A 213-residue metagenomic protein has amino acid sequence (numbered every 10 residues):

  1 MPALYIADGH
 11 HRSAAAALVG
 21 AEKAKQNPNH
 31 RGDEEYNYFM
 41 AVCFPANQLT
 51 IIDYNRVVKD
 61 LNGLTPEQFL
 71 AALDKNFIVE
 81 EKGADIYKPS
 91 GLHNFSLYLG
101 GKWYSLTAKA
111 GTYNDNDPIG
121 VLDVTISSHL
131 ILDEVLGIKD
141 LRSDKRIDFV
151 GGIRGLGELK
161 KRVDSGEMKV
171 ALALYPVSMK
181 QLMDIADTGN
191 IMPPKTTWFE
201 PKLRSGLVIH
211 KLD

Functional and structural regions predicted by a protein language model:
M1-D213: Surface-exposed, charge/polar-rich loops and edge strands
